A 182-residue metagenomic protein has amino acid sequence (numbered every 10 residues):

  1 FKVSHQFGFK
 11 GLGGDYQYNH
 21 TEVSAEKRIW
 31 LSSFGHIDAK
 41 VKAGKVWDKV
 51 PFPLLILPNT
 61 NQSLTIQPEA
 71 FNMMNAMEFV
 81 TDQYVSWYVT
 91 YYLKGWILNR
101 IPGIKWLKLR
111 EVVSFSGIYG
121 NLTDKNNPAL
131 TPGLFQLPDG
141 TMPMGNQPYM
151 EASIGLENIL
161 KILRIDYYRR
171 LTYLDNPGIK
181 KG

Functional and structural regions predicted by a protein language model:
F1-G182: Exposed, low-structure sequence patches enriched in small/polar residues
